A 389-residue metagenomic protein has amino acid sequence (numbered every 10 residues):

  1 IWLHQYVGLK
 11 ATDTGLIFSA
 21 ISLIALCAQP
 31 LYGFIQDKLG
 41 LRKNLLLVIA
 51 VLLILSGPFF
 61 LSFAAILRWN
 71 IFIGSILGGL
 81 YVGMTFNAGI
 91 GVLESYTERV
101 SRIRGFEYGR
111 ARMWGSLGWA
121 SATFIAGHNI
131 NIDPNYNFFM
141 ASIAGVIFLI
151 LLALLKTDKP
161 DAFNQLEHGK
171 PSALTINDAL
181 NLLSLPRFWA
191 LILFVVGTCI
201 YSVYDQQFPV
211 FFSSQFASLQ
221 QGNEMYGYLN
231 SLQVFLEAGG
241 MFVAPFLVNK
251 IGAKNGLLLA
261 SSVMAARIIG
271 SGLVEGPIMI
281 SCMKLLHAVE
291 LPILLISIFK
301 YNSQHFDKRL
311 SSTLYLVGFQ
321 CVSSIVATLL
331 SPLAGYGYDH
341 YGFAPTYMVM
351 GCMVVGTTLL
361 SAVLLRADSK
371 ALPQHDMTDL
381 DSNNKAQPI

Functional and structural regions predicted by a protein language model:
I1-D13, Q206-Y226: Short amphipathic helix-loop junctions that connect adjacent transmembrane helices in Major Facilitator Superfamily/SLC
I1-Y6, L80-Y81, L183-Y204, L285-V289 (+1 more regions): Pair of pore-lining "gating" transmembrane helices in MFS-fold secondary transporters
C27-L41, I130, G240-A253, Y338-D339: Helix-to-loop junctions at the C-terminal end of transmembrane segments in multipass secondary transporters
V51-W69, V263-E275: C-terminal ends and interior cores of transmembrane alpha-helices in multi-pass membrane transporters/permeases
F86-R102, I293-D307: Intracellular juxtamembrane helix-capping segments at the cytosolic ends of symmetry-related transmembrane helices
N137-L154, P345-L364: Symmetry-related core transmembrane helices of the 12-TM Major Facilitator Superfamily/SLC fold
K156-I192, A217-S218, D381-P388: Juxtamembrane intracellular "pre-TM" segments in multi-pass secondary transporters
R309-H340: A late C-terminal transmembrane helix in Major Facilitator Superfamily
